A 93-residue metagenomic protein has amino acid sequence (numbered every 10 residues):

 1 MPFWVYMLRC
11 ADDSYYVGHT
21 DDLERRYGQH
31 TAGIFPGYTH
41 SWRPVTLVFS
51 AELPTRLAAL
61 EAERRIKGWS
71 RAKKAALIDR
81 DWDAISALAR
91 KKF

Functional and structural regions predicted by a protein language model:
M1-S50, L57-R64, D81-I85, A89-F93: GIY-YIG nuclease catalytic motif and its immediate N-terminal context
G37, R64-L77: Short arginine-rich
